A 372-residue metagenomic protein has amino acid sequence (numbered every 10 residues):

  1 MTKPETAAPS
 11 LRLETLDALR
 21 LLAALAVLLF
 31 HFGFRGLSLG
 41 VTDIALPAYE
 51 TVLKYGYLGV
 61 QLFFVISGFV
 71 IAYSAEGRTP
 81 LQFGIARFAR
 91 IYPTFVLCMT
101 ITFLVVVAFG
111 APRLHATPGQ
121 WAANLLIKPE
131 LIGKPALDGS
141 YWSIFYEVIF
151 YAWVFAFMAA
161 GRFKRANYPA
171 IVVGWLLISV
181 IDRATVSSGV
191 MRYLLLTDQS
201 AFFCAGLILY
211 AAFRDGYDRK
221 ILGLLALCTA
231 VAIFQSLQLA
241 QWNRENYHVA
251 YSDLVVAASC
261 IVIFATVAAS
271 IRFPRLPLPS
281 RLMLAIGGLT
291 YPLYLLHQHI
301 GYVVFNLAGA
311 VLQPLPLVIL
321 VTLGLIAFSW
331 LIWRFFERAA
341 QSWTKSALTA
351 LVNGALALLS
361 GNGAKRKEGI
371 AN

Functional and structural regions predicted by a protein language model:
T2-T15, L25, L29-V52, Y73-G77 (+5 more regions): Alpha-helical transmembrane segments in multi-pass integral membrane proteins
D17, L21-A24, V60, S67 (+3 more regions): Residues within membrane-spanning alpha-helices of integral membrane proteins, especially the hydrophobic core/packing
L19-L28, L97, A170-L176, L227-T229: Alpha-helical transmembrane segments
R20, L28, Q61, G68 (+7 more regions): Generic structural signal for small/hydrophobic residues in well-ordered secondary structure, especially within
R35-L58, I66, S74, I85 (+7 more regions): Membrane-interface helix-loop-helix regions
T102, V106, L176-T185, A232-A240 (+1 more regions): Membrane-embedded alpha-helical segments in integral membrane proteins
S346-N372: Extracellular/periplasmic envelope-modification machinery, especially enzymes that add or remove acyl/ester groups on
